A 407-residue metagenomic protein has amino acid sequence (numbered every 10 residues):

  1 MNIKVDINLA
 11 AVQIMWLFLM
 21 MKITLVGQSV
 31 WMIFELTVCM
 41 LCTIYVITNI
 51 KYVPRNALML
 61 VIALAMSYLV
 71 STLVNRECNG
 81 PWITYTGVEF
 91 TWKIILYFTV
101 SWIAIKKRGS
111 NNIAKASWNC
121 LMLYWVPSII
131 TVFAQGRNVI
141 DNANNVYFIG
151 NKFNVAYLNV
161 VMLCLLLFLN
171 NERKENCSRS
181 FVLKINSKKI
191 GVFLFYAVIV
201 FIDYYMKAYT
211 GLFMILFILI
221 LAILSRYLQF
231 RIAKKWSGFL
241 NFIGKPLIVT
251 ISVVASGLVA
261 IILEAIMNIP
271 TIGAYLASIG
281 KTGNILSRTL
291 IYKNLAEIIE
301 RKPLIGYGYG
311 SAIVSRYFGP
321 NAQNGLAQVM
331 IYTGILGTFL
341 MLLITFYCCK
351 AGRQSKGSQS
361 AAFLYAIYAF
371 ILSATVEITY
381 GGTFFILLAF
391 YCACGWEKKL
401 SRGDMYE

Functional and structural regions predicted by a protein language model:
M1-A10, T48-N49, C177-L183, S187 (+2 more regions): A juxtamembrane structural motif centered on a specific transmembrane helix
M1-N49, A63-C78, K93, P127-Q135 (+1 more regions): N-terminal signal-anchor transmembrane segment
L17, C164-F168, I215, L219 (+2 more regions): Transmembrane alpha-helices of multi-pass inner-membrane enzymes
L36, A57-T72, N79-I105, A116: Aromatic-anchored transmembrane helix interface
N49, R55, K115, Y332-F370 (+2 more regions): Hydrophobic transmembrane alpha-helices and their immediate junctions
N111-N138, K152-L228: Alpha-helical transmembrane segments of multi-pass inner-membrane proteins
K234-K245, G257-L290, V314, Y406: Flexible juxtamembrane loops connecting transmembrane helices in multi-pass membrane enzymes that build or modify
A274-L336: Long extracytoplasmic/lumenal interhelical loops at the membrane interface of multi-pass membrane proteins
